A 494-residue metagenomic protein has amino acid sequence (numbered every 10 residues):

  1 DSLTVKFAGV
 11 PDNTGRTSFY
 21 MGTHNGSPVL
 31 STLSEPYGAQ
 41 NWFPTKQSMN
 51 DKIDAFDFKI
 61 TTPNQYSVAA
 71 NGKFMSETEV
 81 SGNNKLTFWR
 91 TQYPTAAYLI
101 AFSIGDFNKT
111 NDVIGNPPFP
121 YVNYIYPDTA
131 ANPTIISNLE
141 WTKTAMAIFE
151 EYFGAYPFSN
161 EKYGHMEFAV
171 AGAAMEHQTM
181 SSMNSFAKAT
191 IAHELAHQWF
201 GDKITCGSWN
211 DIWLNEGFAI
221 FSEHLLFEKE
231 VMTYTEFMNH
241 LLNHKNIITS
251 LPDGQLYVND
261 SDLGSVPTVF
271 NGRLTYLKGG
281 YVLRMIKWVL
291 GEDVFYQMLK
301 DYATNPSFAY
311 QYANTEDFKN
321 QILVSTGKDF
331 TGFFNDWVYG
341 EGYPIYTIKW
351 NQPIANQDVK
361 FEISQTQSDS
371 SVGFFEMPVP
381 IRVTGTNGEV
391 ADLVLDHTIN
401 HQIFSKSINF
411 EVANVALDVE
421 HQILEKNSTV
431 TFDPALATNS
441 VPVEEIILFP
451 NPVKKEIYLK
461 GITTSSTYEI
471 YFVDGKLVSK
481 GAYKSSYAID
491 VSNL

Functional and structural regions predicted by a protein language model:
L3, Q402-K406, Y487-I489: Short strand-edge motifs at loop-to-beta-strand transitions and within beta-strands of extracellular beta-rich domains
K6-D57, H421-T438, F449: Glycine/proline-rich low-complexity spacer/linker segments in large multi-domain proteins
E35, Q47-A192, F221: Hydrophobic helix-coil surface modules that form long, contiguous segments used for peptide/substrate interaction
S181-N239: Zinc-dependent metallopeptidase catalytic helix centered on the HExxH motif and its immediate flanking segment
E216-Y281, M285, V289, F308-A309: Acidic/His/Gly-enriched intrinsically disordered linker/tail segments that often contain short helix/coil "MoRF-like"
G272-F361: Amphipathic alpha-helical substructures
P344-Y346, W350-T398, F404-A416, S466-I470: Beta-strand-rich binding/interaction modules
V441-L494: C-terminal outer-membrane/trafficking sorting elements
